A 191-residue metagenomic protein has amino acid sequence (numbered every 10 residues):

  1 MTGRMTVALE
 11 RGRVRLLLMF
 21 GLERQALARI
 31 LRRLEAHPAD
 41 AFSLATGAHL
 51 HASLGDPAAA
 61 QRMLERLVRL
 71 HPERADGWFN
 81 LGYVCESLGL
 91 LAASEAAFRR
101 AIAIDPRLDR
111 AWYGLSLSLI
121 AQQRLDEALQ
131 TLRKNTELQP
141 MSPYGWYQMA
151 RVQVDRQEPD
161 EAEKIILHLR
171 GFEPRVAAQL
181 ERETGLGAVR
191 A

Functional and structural regions predicted by a protein language model:
T6-G55: Alpha-helical segment of the N-proximal tetratricopeptide repeat
V7, A41-F42, A75-D76, D109-R110 (+2 more regions): Helix-start (N-cap) detector for alpha-helical repeat units in TPR-like alpha-solenoids, especially tetratricopeptide
M19-R32, L54-R66, S87-R100, Q122-K134 (+2 more regions): Structural signature of tandem alpha-helical TPR/SEL1-like repeats, specifically the intra-repeat loop/turn
A36, L70, I104, L138 (+1 more regions): Structural marker of alpha-solenoid helical repeat scaffolds
L117, Y147-Q157, V176-A191: TPR/TPR-like alpha-solenoid helical repeat scaffolds
